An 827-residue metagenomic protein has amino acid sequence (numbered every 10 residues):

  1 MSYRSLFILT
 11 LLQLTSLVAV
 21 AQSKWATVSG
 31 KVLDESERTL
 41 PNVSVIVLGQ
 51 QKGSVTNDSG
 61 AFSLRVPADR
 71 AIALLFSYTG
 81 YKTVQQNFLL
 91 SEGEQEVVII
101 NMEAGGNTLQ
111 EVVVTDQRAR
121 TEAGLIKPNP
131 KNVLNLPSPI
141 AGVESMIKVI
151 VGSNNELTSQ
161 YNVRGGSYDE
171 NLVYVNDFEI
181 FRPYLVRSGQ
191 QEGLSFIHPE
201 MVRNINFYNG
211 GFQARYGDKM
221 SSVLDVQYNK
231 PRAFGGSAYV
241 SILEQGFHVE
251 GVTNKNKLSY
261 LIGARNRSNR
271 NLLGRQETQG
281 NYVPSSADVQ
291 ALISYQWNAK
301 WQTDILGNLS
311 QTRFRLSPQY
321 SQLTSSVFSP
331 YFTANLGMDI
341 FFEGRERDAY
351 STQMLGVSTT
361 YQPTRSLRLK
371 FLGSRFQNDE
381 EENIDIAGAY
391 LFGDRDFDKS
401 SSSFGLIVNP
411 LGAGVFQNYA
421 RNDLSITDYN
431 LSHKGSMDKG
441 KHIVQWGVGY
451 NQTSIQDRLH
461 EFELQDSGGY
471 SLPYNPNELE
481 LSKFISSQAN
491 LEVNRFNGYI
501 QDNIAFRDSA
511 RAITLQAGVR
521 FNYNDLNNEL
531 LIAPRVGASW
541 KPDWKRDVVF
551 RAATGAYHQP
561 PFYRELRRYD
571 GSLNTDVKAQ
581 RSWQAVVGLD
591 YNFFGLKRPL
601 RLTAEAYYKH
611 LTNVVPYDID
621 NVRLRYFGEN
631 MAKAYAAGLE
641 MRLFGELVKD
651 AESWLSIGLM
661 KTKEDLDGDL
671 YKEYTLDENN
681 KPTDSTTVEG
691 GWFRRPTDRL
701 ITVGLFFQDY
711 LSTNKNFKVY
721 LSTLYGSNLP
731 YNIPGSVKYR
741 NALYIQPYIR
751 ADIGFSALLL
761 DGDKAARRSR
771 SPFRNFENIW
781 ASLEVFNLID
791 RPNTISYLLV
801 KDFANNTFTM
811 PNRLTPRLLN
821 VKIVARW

Functional and structural regions predicted by a protein language model:
K31-R38, V43-L48, L75-K82, S91-L136 (+4 more regions): Short, acidic, small-residue-rich periplasmic hinge/interaction motif at the N-terminus of Gram-negative outer-membrane
S63-R65, E179-F207: Short acidic/polar hinge/loop motifs at secondary-structure boundaries that mediate gating or recognition
E144-R182: Extracytoplasmic beta-strand/coil segments of soluble accessory domains associated with Gram-negative outer-membrane
S237, L243-N266, Q279-Q319, E346-R375: Transmembrane beta-barrel wall of Gram-negative outer-membrane proteins
K370-S374, A579-K649, E664, A781-E784: Membrane-embedded beta-barrel scaffold of Gram-negative outer-membrane proteins
A505-R511, Y608-H610, N630-N732, V824: Gram-negative outer-membrane beta-barrel transporters
D543-V586, P599, A606-N630, S722-S736 (+1 more regions): Surface-exposed extracellular loop regions of Gram-negative outer-membrane beta-barrel proteins, predominantly
L724-P734, A757-W827: C-terminal beta-signal and adjacent terminal beta-strands/loops of Gram-negative outer-membrane beta-barrel proteins
